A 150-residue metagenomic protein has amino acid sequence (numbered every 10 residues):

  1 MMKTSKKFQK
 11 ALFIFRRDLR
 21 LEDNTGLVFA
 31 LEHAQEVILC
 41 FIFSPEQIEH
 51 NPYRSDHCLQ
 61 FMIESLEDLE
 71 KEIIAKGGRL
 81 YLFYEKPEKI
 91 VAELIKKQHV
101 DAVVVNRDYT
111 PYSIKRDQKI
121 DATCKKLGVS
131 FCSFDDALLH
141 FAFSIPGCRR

Functional and structural regions predicted by a protein language model:
M2-R150: Trp/Phe/Arg-rich N-terminal binding region typifying the photolyase-homology
